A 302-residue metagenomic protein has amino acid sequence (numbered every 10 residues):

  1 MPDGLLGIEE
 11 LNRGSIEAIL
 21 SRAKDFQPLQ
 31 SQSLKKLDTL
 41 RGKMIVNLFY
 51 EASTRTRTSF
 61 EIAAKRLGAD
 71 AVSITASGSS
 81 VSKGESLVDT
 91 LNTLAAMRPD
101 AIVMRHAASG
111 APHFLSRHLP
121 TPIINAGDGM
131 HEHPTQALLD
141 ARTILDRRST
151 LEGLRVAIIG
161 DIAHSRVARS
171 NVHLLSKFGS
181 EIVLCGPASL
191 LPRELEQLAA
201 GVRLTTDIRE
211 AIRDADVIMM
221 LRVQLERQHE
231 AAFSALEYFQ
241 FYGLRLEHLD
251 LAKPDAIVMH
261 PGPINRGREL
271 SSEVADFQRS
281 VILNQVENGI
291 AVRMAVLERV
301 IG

Functional and structural regions predicted by a protein language model:
M1-I62: Positively charged, low-complexity intrinsically disordered leader regions
M44-R98: Active-site cofactor/substrate anionic-group-binding motifs, chiefly glycine- and Lys/Arg-rich phosphate-binding loops
Y50-E51, R55-I62, D146-L221: Glycine-rich phosphate/diphosphate-binding loop of Rossmann-like nucleotide-binding domains
L94, P99-L174, H260: Anion-binding alpha/beta catalytic cores of soluble intermediary-metabolism enzymes, centered on
T121, G179-E181, L251-I257: A short helix->loop->beta-strand "cap" motif at the edges of active sites that frequently abuts
E196-E273: Rossmann-like adenosine-cofactor binding region
D255-A256, P261-G302: Adenosine-phosphate binding glycine-rich loop
